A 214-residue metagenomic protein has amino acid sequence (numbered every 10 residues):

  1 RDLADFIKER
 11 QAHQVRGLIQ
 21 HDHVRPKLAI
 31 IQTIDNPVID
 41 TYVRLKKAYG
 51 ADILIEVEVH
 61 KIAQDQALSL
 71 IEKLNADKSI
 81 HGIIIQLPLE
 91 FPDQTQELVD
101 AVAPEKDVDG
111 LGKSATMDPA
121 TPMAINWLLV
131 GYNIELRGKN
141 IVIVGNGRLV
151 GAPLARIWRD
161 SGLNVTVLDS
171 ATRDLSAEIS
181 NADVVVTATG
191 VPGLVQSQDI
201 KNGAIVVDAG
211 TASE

Functional and structural regions predicted by a protein language model:
R1-A4, D77, Q96-D100: Helix-enriched interaction subdomains in cytosolic or periplasmic regions, typified by TIR/SEFIR signaling/NADase cores
R1-H21: Positively charged, low-complexity intrinsically disordered leader regions
G17-L28, I34-A51: N-terminal glycine-rich anion-binding loops that anchor highly charged ligand groups
L28, K47-I62, V165-L168: Short beta-strand elements in bilobed, periplasmic/extracellular small-molecule ligand-binding domains
T33-L45, F91, P119-Q198, G203-A209: Glycine-rich phosphate/diphosphate-binding loop of Rossmann-like nucleotide-binding domains
Q66-K78: Short, well-structured alpha-helical segments in soluble
S79-I80, A182: Short, high-confidence coil segments that cap the C-terminus of an alpha-helix and link into the following beta-strand
G82-L136: Anion-binding alpha/beta catalytic cores of soluble intermediary-metabolism enzymes, centered on
